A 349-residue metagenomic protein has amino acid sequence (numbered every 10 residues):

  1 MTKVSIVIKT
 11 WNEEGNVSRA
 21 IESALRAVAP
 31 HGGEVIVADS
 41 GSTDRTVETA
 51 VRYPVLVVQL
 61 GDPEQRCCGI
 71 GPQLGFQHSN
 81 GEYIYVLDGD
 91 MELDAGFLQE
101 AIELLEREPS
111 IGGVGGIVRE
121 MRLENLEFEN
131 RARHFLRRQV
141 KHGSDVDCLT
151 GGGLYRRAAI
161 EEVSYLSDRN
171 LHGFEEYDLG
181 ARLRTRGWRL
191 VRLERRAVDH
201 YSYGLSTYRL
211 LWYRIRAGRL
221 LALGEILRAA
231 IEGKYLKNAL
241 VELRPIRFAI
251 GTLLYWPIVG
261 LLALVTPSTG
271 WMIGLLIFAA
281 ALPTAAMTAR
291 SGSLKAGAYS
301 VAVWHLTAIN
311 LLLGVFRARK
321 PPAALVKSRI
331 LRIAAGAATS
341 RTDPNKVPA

Functional and structural regions predicted by a protein language model:
S23, D39-V47, M91: A conserved acidic beta->alpha catalytic loop
S23-G32: Short, acidic, metal-binding catalytic loop of nucleotide-sugar glycosyltransferases
D62-S79, E100: Glycine-rich, basic loop-to-helix element that forms the pyrophosphate-binding segment of sugar-nucleotide handling
I84: Short aromatic/hydrophobic "clamp" motif used to bind/position activated sugar donors
G96-F128: Conserved donor NDP-sugar-binding/catalytic core segment of glycosyltransferases
E120-M121, R137-Y155, H172: A recurrent flexible, glycine/aromatic-enriched loop bordering the glycosyltransferase active site that acts as
N170-L171, Y177-K237: Catalytic donor/gating beta->alpha subdomain of glycosyltransferases that bind UDP-sugars
A249-P321: Membrane-embedded multi-pass helical conduit in multi-pass membrane proteins, especially envelope-biosynthetic
